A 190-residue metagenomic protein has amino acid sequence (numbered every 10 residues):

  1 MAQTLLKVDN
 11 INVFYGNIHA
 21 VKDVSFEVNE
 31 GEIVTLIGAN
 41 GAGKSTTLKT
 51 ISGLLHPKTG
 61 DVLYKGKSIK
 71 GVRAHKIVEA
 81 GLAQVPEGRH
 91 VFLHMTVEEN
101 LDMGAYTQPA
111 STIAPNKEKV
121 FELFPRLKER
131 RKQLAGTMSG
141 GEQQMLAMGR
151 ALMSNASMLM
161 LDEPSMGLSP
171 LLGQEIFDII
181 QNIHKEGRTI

Functional and structural regions predicted by a protein language model:
A2-I190: Glycine-rich phosphate-binding loops of nucleotide-dependent enzymes
